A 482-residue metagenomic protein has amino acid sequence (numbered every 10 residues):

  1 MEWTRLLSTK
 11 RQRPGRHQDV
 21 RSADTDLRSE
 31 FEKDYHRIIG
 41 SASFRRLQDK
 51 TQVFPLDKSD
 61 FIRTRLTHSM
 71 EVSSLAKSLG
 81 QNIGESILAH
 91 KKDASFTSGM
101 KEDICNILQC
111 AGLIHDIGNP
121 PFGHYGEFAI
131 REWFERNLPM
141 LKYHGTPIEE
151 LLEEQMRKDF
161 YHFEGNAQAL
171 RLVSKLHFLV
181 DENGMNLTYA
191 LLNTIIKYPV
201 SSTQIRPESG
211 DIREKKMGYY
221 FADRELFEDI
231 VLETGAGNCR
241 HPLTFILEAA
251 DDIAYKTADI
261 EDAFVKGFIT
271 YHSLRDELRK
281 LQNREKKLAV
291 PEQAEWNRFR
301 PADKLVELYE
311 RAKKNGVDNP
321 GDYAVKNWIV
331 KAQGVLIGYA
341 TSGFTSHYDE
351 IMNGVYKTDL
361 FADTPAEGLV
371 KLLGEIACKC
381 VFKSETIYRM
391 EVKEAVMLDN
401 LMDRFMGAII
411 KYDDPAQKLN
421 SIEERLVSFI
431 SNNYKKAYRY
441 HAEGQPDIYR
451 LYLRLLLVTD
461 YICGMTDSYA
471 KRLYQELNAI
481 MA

Functional and structural regions predicted by a protein language model:
M1-L27, I39-K50, S59, M70 (+4 more regions): Sequence-structural signature of the catalytic-core scaffold of metal-dependent phosphohydrolases that act on
E32-R45, A362-A366: Acidic, low-complexity proline/glycine-rich segments
F44-Q48, P139, F178-E182, S201-E208 (+7 more regions): Intrinsically disordered or highly flexible coil/loop and linker segments, enriched in small and charged/polar residues
K50-D60, I376-V381: A short small-residue
R63-T67: Low-complexity, highly charged intrinsically disordered N-terminal segments that act as targeting/localization
E71, F245, A249-D252, L336-Y339 (+6 more regions): Charged, amphipathic alpha-helical oligomerization/scaffolding segments
T345-K436: Substrate-recognition/cap regions that form aromatic- and gly/pro-loop-enriched pockets for small-molecule ligands
A416-A482: C-terminal amphipathic alpha-helical interaction region
